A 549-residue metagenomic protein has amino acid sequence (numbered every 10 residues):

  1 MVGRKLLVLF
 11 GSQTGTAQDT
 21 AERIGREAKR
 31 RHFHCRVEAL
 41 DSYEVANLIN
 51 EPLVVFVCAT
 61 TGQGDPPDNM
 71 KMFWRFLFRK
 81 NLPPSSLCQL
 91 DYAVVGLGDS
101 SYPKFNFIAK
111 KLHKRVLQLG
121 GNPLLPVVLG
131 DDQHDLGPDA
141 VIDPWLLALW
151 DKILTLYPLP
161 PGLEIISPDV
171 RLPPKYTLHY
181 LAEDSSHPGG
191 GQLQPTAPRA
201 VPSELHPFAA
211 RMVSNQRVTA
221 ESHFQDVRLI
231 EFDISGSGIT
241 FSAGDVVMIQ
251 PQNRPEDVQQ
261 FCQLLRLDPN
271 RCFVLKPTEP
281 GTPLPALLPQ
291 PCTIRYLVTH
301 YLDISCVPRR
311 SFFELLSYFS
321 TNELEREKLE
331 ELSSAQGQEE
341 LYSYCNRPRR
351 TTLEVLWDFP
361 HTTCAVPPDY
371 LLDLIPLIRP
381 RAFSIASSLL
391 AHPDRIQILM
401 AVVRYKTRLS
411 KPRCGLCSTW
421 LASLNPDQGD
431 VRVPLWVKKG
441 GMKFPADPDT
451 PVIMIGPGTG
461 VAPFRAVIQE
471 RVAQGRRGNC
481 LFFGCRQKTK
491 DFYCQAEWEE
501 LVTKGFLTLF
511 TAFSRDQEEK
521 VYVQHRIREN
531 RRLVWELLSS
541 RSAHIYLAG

Functional and structural regions predicted by a protein language model:
M1-G549: FNR-like FAD-binding dehydrogenase module
